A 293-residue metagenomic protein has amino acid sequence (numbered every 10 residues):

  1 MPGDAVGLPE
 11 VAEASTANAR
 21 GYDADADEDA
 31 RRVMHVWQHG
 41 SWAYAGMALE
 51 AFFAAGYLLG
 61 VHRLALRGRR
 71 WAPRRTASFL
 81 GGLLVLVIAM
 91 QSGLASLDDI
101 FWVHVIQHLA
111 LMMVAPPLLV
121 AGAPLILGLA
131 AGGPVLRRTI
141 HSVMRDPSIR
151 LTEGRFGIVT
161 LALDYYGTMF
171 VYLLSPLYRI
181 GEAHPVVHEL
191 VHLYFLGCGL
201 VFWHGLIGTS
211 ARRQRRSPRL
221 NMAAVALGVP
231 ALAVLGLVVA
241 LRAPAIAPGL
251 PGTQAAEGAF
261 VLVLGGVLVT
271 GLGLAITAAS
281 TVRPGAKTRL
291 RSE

Functional and structural regions predicted by a protein language model:
P2-A26: Extracytoplasmic/periplasmic regions of membrane proteins
A19-E293: Alpha-helical membrane segments of multi-pass proteins
